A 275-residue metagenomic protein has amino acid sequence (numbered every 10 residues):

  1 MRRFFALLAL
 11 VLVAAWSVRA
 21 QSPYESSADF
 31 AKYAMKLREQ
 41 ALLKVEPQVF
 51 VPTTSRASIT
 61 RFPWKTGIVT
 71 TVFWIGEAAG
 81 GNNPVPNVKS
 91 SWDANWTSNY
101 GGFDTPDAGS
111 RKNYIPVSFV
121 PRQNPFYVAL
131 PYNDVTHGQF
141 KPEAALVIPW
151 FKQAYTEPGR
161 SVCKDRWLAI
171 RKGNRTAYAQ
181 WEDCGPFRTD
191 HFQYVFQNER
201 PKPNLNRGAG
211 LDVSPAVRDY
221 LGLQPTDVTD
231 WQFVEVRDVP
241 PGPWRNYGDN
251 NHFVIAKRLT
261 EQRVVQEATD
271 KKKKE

Functional and structural regions predicted by a protein language model:
M1-F4: Positively charged n-region of N-terminal signal peptides that target proteins for export
A6-A15: Bacterial N-terminal signal peptides
W16-A20: Sec/Tat signal peptide C-region and signal peptidase I cleavage site
Q21-E275: Secreted/periplasmic proteins
